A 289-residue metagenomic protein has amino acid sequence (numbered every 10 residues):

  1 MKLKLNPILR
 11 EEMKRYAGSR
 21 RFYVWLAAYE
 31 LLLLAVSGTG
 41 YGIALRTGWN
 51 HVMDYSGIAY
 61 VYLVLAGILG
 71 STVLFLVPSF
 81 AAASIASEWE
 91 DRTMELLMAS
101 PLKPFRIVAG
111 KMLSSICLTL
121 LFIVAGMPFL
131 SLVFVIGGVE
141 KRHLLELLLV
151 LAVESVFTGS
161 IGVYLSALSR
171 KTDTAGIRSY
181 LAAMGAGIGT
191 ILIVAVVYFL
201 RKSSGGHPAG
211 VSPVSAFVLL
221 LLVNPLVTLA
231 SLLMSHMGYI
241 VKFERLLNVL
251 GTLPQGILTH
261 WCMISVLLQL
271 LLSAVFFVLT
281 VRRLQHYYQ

Functional and structural regions predicted by a protein language model:
M1-A27, R282-Y288: Aromatic- and glycine-rich beta-strand/loop motifs that create alpha-glucan
R21-L45, G70-L74, L181-G189, I193 (+1 more regions): Hydrophobic alpha-helical transmembrane segments of multi-pass membrane transport/permease proteins
I43-G48, V52, A182, I188-V275: Terminal transmembrane helical anchor/hairpin motif
A59, L63-A66, S71, S114-R170 (+2 more regions): Secretory targeting signals
V61-S87: Long, hydrophobic alpha-helical segments
V77-A81, F129, I161, T280: Hydrophobic/aromatic residues in alpha-helical transmembrane segments
V77-M98, K111-M112: Transmembrane helix boundary and interhelical loop/hinge segments in multi-pass membrane proteins
